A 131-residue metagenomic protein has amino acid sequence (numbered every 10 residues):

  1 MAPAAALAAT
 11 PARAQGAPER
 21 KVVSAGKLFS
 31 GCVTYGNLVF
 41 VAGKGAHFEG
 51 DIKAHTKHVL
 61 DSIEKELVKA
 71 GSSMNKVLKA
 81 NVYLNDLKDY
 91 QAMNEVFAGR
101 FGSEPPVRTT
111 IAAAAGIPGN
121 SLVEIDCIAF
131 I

Functional and structural regions predicted by a protein language model:
M1-D61, K65-V68, N75, N85-I131: N-terminal presequence-like segments and the immediate start of the first folded domain
V82: Active-site loops and adjacent core secondary-structure elements that bind or stabilize anionic groups
